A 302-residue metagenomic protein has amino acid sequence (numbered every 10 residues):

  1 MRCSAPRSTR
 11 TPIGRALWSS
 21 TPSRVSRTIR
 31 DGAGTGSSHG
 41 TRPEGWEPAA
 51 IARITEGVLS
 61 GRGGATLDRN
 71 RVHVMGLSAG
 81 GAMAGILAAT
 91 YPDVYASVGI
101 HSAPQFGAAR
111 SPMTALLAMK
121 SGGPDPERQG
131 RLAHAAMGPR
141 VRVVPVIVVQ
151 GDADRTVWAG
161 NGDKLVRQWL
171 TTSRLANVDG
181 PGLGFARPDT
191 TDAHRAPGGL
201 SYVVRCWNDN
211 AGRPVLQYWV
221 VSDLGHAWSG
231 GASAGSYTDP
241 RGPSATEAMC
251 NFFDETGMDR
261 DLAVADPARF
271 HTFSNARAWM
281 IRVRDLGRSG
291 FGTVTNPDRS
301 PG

Functional and structural regions predicted by a protein language model:
R2-S20: Short amphipathic alpha-helix adjacent to the substrate-entry channel of hydrolases
G14-W18, D68-V72, D93-S97, V141-V146 (+1 more regions): Loop/turn elements at helix/coil->beta-strand transitions in domains of secreted/extracellular proteins
T35-A79, A89-Y95, V141: Gly/Ser-rich "nucleophile elbow"/oxyanion-hole loop immediately N-terminal to the catalytic nucleophile in hydrolases
V74-G76, H101, V149: Short beta-strand immediately N-terminal to the catalytic nucleophile in serine-hydrolase-like folds
M83-L87: Hydrolases whose catalytic domains are alpha/beta-hydrolase-1, hotdog thioesterase, or metallo-beta-lactamase-like
V94-A109: A conserved short beta-strand
F106-P181, A186-P214, V220-H226: The feature captures the conserved acid-bearing segment of alpha/beta-hydrolase catalytic domains
T238-F291: Catalytic active-site module of serine/aspartate enzymes centered on a nucleophile-bearing elbow/loop
